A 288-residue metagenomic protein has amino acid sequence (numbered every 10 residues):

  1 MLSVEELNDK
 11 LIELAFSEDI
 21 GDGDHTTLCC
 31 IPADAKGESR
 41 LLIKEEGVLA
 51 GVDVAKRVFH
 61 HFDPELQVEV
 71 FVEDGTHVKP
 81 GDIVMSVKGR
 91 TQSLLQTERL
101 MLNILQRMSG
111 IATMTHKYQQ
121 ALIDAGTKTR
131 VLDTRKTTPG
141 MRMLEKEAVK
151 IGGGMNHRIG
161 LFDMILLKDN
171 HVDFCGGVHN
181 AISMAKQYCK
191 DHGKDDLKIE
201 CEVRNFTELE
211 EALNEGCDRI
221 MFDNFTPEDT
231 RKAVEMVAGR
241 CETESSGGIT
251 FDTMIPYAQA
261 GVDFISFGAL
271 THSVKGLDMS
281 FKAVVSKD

Functional and structural regions predicted by a protein language model:
M1-E200, E208-E215, R219, R231-M236 (+3 more regions): Acidic/glycine-rich phosphate/pyrophosphate-binding loops and surrounding catalytic core that coordinate Mg2+
N224, G247, A269-L270: Short secondary-structure boundary segments
A269-D288: Short, charged, intrinsically disordered terminal tails
